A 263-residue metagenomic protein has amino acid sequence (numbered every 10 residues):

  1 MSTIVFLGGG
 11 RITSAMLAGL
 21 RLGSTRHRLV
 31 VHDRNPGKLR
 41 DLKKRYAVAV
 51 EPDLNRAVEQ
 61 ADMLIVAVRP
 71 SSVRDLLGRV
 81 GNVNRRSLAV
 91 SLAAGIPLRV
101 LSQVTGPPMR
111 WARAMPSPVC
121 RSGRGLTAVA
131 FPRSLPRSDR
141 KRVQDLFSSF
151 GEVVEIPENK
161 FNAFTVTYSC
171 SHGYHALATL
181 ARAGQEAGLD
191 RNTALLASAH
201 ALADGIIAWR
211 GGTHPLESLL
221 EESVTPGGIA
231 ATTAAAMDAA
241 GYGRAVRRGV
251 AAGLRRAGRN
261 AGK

Functional and structural regions predicted by a protein language model:
M1-P52, R56-E59, G125, G184-A187: NAD(P)+-binding Rossmann beta1-loop-alpha1 motif at the extreme N-terminus of oxidoreductases
S2, A199-K263: NAD(P)-dependent Rossmann-like dehydrogenase/reductase catalytic/cofactor-binding core
G8-T13, F161, T179, N192-L195 (+3 more regions): Small-residue (G/A/S/T)-rich helix-start motifs and N-terminal tracts that mark the onset
R11, G37-K38, S71-S72, I96 (+3 more regions): Short alpha-helical
M16-L17, V30, P36-G37, Y46 (+1 more regions): Rossmann-like NAD(P)(H) cofactor-binding subdomain of soluble oxidoreductases
L29, L39, A57, D190-S198 (+2 more regions): Small-residue helix-packing motif on alpha-helices
V100-R110, L126-A163, H172-G212, R256: Internal alpha-helical scaffold of NAD(P)-dependent oxidoreductase catalytic cores
M115-C120, T165-H175: Glycine/serine-rich anion-binding loops at beta->alpha junctions that coordinate negatively charged ligand groups
